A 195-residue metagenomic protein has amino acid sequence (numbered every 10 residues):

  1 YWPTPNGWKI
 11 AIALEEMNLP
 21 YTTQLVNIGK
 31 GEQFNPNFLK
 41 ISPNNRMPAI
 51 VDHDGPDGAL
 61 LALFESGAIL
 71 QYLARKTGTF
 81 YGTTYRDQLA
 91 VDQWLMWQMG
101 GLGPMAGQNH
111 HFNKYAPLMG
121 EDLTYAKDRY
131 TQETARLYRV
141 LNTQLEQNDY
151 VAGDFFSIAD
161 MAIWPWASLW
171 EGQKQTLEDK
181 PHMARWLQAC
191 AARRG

Functional and structural regions predicted by a protein language model:
Y1-Y125, R129, N142: GST-like domain detector, emphasizing the conserved glutathione-binding G-site in the N-terminal thioredoxin-like
G82, R86, W94, Q98-A192: GST-like fold's C-terminal all-alpha helical module
